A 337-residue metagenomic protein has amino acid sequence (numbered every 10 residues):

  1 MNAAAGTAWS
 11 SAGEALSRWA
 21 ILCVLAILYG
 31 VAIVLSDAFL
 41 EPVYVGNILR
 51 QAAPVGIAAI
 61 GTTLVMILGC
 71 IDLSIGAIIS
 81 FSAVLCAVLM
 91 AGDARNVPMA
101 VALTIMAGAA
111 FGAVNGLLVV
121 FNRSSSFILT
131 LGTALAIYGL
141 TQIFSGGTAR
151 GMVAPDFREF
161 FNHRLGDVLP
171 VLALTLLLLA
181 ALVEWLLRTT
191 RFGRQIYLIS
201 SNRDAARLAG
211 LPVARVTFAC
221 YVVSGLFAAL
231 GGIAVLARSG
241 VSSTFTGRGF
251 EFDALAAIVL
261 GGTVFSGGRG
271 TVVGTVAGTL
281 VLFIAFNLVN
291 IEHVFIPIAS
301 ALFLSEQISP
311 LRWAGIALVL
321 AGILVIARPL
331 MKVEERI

Functional and structural regions predicted by a protein language model:
A26-D93, L117-S124, G262-V272: Single transmembrane alpha-helix segments in multi-pass membrane proteins
A94-A134, A277, V281-L282: Alpha-helical transmembrane segments within multi-pass membrane transporters and channels
R95-A100, T104, A110-N115, G166-S242: Helix-loop-helix "hairpin" substructures at the membrane interface of multi-pass membrane proteins
N122, S126-T190, V216-A219, R238-G247 (+1 more regions): Transmembrane helix-bundle core of multi-pass membrane transporters and related energy-transducing complexes
A136, A205-A206, V259, V281 (+1 more regions): Hydrophobic/aromatic residues within transmembrane alpha-helices of multi-pass small-molecule transporters
A228, S239-H293: Transmembrane alpha-helical segments in multi-pass inner-membrane proteins
L230, L311-L330: Hydrophobic transmembrane alpha-helices of multi-pass small-molecule transport proteins
V264-F265, F295-R312: C-terminal transmembrane-helix exit sites in multi-pass transporters
